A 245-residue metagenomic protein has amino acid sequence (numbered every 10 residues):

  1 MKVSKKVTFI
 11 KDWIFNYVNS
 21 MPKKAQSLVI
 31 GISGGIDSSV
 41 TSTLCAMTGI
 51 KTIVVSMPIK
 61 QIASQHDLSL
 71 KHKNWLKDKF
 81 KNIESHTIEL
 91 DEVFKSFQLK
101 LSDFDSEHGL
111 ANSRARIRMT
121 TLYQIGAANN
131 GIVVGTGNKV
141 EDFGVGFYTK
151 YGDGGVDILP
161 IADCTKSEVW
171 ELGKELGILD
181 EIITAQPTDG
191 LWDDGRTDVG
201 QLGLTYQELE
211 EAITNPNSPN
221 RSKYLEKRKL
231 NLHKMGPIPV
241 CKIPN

Functional and structural regions predicted by a protein language model:
K2-I30, T43-I53, K60-Q61, H72-K77 (+5 more regions): ATP/NTP-dependent adenylation/nucleotidyl-transfer catalytic domains that generate, transfer, or process NMP-activated
G35: Conserved G/P- and acidic residue-centered "switch" motifs that form tight phosphate/ATP-binding loops in soluble
S38, S42, A63-L70: Short, surface-exposed alpha-helical segments at coil->helix boundaries
R114-R118: Active-site glycine-rich loop that binds ribose-phosphate moieties when present
